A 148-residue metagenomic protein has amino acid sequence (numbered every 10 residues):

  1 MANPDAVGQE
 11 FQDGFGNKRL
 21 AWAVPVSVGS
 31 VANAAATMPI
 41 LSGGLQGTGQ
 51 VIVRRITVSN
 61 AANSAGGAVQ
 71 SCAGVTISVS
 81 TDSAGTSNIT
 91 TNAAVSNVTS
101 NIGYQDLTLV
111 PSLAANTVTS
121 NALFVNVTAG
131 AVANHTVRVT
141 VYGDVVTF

Functional and structural regions predicted by a protein language model:
A2-F148: Surface-exposed, low-hydrophobicity beta-strand/loop segments enriched in small/polar/acidic residues
